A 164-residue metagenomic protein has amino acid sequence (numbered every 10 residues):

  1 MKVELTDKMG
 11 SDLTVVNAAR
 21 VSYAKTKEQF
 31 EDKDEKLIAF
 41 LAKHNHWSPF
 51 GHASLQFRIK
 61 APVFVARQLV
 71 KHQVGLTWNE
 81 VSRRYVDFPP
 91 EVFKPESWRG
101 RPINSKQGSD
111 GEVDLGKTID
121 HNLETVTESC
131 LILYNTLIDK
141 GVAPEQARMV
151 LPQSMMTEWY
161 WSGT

Functional and structural regions predicted by a protein language model:
M1-T164: Family-specific signature for flavin-dependent thymidylate synthase
